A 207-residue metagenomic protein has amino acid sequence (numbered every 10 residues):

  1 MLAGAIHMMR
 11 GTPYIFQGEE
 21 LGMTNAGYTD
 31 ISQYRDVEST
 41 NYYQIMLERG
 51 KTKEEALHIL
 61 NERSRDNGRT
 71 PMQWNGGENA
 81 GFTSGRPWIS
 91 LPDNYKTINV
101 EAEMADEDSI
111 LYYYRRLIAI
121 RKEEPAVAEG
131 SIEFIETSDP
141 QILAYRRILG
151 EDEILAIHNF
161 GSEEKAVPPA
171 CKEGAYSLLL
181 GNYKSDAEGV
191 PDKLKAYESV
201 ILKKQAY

Functional and structural regions predicted by a protein language model:
M1-I154, F160-K165: Loop/helix patches that line or flank the sugar-binding groove of alpha-linked glycan CAZymes
T52, T97-I98, S177-L180, K184: General secondary-structure edge motif
D66, D139, K172-E173, A196: A short, polar/charged loop/turn motif at coil->beta-strand junctions and beta-hairpin connectors
W74-G77, G181, K204: Active-site donor-binding loop signature of nucleotide-sugar glycosyltransferases
I142-A144, I154-H158, S177, E198-K203: Ordered hydrophobic segments in well-structured contexts
D152-E153, K184-A187: Short, surface-exposed beta-strand/loop "edge" segments at domain boundaries and coil↔beta transitions
E164-N182: Beta-strand-rich binding/interaction modules
E188-Y207: C-terminal beta-strand-rich structural cap/linker in extracellular carbohydrate-active enzymes
